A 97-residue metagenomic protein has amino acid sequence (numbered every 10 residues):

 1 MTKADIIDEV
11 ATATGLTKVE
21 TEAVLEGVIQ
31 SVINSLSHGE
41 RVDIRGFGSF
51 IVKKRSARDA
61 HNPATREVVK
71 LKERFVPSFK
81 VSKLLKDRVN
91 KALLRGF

Functional and structural regions predicted by a protein language model:
M1-F97: Strongly charged
